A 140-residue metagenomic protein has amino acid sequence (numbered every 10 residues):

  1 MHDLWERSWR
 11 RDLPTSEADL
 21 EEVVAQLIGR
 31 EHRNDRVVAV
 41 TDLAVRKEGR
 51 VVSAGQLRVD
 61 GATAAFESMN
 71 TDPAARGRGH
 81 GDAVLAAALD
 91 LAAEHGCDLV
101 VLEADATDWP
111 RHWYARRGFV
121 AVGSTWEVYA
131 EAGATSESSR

Functional and structural regions predicted by a protein language model:
M1-A64: Flexible, substrate/cofactor-facing loop regions flanked by secondary structure within enzyme catalytic domains
L4, D19, Q26-L27, E31-N34 (+4 more regions): Ligand-binding pocket scaffold of soluble enzyme catalytic domains
A54, P110, R116, A130-R140: Accessory recognition modules or surfaces
A62, D98, V120: Short acidic/polar active-site loop segments enriched in Thr and Asp
A62-P73: Conserved acetyl-CoA binding element of GNAT-fold acetyltransferases
T71-P73, G77-E94, A115-R116: Conserved acetyl-CoA-binding loop-helix of GNAT-fold acetyltransferases
A92-D105: Conserved GNAT acetyl-CoA-binding A-motif
V101-E103, H112, V120-A134: Conserved catalytic-core motifs of GNAT/GCN5-like acyltransferases
